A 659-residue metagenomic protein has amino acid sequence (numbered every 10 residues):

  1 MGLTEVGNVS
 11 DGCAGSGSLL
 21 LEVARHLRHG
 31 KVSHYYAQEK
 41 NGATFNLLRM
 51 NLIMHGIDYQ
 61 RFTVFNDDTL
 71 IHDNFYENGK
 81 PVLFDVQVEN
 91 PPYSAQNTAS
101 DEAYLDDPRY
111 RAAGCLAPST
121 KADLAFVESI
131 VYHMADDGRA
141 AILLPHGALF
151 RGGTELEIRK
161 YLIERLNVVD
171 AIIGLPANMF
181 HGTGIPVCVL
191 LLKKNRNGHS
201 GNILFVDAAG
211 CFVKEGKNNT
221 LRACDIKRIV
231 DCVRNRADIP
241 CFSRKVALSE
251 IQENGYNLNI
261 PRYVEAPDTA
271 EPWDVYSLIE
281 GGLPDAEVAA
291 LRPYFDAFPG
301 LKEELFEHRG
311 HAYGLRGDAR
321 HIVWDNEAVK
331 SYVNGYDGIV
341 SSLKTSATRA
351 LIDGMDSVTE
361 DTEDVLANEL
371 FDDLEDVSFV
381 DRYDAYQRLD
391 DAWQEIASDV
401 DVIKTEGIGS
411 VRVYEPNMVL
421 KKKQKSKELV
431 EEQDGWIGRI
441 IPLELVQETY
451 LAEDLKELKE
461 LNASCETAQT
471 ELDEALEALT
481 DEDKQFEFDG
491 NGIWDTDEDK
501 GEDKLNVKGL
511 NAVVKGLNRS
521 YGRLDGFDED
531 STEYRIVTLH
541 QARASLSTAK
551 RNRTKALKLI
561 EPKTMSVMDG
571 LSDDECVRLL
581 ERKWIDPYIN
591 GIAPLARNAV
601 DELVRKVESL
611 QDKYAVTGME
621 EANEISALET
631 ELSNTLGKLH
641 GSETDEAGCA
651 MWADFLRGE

Functional and structural regions predicted by a protein language model:
M1-E89, S94-A103, Y110-G114, L124-A125 (+3 more regions): Conserved S-adenosyl-L-methionine
C13, A37-N41, V86, L116-T120 (+7 more regions): Hydrophobic alpha-helical scaffolding
T63-F65, I173, V206: General small-molecule cofactor/ligand-binding pocket signal
Y76-G79, V131-H133, M179-G182, L248 (+1 more regions): Replace "in large, NTP-powered and nucleic-acid-processing enzymes" with "in large, NTP-powered factors and other
L116-L192, Y614: Conserved Class I SAM-dependent methyltransferase catalytic core
I130, L190, P261, S572 (+1 more regions): Hydrophobic, well-ordered secondary-structure elements that form the walls of internal hydrophobic environments
H181-E280: Flexible, glycine-/basic-rich loop-and-beta segments that form/coincide with the SAM-dependent methyltransferase
D296, K302-G570, D574-D612, V616-R657: Terminal accessory regions of large proteins
